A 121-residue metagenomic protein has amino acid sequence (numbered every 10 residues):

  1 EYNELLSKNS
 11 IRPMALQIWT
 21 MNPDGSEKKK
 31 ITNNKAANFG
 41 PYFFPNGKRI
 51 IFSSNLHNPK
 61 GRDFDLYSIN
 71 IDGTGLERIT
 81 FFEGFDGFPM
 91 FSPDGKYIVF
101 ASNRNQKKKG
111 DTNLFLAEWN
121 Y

Functional and structural regions predicted by a protein language model:
E1-Y121: Sequence signature of WD/YWTD-type beta-propeller architectures
